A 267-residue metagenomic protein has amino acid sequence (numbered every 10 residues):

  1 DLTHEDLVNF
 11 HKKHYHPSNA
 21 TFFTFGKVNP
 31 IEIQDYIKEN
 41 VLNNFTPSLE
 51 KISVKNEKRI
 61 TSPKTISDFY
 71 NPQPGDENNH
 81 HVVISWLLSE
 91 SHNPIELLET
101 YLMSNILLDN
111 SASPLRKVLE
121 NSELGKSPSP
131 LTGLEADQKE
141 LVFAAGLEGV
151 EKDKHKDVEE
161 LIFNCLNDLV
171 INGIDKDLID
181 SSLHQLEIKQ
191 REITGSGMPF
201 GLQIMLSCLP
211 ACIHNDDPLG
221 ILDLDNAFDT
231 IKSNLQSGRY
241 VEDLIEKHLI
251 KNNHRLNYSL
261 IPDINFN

Functional and structural regions predicted by a protein language model:
D1-V54, E77-V83, L88-E99, N105-N267: Charge-rich, well-structured scaffold segments of protease-associated domains
K51-I66: Polysaccharide-binding surfaces and accessory modules of carbohydrate-active proteins
S62-P72, Q190-T194: Short, low-order "capping/linker" segments at domain edges
